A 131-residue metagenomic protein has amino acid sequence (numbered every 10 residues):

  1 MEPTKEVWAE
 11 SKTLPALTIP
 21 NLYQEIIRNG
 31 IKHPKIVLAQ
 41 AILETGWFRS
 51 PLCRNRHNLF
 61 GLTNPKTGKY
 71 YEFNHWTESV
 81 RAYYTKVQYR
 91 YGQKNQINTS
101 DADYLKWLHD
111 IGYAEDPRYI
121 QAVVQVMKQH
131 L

Functional and structural regions predicted by a protein language model:
M1-L131: Catalytic cores of secreted/periplasmic lytic hydrolases that degrade extracellular macromolecules
